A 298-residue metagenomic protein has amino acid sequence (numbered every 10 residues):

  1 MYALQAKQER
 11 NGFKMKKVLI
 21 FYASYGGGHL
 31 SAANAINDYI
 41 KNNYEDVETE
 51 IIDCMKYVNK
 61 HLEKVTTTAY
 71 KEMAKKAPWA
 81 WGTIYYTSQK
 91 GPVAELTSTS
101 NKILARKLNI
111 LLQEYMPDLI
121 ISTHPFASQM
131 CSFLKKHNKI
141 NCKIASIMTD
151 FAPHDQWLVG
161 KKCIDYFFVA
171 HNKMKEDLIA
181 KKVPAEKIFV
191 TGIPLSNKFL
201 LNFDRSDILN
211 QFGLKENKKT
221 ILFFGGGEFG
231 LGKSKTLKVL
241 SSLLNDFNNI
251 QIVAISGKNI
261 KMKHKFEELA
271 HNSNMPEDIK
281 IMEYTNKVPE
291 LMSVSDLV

Functional and structural regions predicted by a protein language model:
M15-V18: Extreme N-terminal starter segment of soluble prokaryotic enzymes
A23-A32, L231: A short, glycine/small-residue-rich beta-strand->loop->alpha-helix junction that serves as a flexible
A35-L111: Conserved N-terminal ligand/cofactor-binding loop architecture of enzyme catalytic domains
T83-K181, K187-V190: Active-site and donor-binding regions of nucleotide-sugar-utilizing enzymes
D165-E228, I260-K261: A nucleotide-sugar donor-handling region in carbohydrate enzymes
K215-V294: Donor-nucleotide binding loops and adjacent catalytic segments primarily of GT-B fold Leloir glycosyltransferases
L297-V298: Hydrophobic acceptor-binding patch used for acceptor engagement in glycosyltransferases
